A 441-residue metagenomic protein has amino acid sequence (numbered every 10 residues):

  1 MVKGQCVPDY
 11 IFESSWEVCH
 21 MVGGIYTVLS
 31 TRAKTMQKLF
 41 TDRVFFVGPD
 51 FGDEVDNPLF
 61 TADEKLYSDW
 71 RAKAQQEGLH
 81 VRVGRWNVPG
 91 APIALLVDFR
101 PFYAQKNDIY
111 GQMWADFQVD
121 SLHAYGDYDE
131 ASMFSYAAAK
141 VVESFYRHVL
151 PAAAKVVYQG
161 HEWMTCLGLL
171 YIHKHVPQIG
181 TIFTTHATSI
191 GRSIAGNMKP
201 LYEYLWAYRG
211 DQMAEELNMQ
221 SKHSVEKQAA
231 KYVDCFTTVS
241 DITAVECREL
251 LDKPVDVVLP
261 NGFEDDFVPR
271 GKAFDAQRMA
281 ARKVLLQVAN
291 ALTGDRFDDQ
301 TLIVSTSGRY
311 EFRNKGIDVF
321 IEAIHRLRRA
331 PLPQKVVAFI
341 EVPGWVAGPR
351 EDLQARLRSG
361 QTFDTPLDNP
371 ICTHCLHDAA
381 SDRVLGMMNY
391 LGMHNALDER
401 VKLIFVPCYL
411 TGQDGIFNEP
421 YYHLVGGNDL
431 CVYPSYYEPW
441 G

Functional and structural regions predicted by a protein language model:
M1-G441: Catalytic cores of nucleotide-sugar-dependent glycosyltransferases that transfer UDP/GDP/TDP-activated
